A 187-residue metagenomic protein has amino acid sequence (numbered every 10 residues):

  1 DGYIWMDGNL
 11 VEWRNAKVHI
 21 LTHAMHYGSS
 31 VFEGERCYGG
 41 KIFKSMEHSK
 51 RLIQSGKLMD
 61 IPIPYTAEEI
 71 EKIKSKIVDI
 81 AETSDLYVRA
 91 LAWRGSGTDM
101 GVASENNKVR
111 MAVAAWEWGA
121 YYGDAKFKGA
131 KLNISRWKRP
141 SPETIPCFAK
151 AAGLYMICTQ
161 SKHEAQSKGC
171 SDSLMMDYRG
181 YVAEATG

Functional and structural regions predicted by a protein language model:
D1-Y65, E69-K76, V102-G187: Helix-start/capping segments and mature chain N-termini
I70-D99, W116: Short, acidic/charged, Gly/Pro-enriched secondary-structure junctions
